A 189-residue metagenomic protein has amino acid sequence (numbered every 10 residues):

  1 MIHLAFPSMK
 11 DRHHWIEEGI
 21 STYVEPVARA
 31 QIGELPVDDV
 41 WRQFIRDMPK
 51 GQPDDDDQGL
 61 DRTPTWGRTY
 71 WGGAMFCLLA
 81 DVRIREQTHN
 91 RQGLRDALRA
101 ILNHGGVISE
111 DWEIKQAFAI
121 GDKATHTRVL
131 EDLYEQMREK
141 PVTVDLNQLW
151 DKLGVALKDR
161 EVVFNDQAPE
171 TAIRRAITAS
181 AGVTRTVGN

Functional and structural regions predicted by a protein language model:
M1-P49: Zinc-dependent metallopeptidase catalytic helix centered on the HExxH motif and its immediate flanking segment
K10-G19, T69, D96, W150-D166: A short, terminal or domain-edge coil/loop segment
W15, I20, A28, I45-T143: Active-site-proximal alpha-helical
R29-Q31, M48-Q52, L149-W150, E161-V162: Short alpha-helix boundary/capping motifs
V107-N189: Beta/coil-rich, acidic/histidine-enriched accessory regions frequently appended to metallopeptidases
